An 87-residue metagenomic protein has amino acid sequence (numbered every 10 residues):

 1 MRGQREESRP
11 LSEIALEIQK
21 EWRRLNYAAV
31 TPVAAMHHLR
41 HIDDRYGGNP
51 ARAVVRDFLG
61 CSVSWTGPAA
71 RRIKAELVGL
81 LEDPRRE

Functional and structural regions predicted by a protein language model:
M1, R5, M36, R52 (+1 more regions): General helical secondary-structure elements
R2-V33: N-terminal acidic leader/helix
I14, A28, L39-I42, S62 (+1 more regions): Low-complexity, intrinsically disordered/propeptide-like segments
I14-E17, E21, A35-H38, V54-F58 (+2 more regions): Charge-rich, solvent-exposed alpha-helical interaction surfaces
K20, R24, H41, G60-S64: General structural signal for alpha-helix termini and helix-helix connectors
V30-G48: Amphipathic alpha-helical
G47-D83, E87: Amphipathic alpha-helical packing elements
